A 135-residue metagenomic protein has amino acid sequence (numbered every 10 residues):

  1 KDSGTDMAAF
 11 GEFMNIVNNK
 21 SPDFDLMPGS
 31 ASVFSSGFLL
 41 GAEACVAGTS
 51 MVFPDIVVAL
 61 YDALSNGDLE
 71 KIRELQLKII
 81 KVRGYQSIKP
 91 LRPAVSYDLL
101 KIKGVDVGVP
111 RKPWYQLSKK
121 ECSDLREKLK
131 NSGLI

Functional and structural regions predicted by a protein language model:
K1-I80, Q86-S87: Catalytic alpha/beta core domains of metabolic enzymes, predominantly
F38-E43, I80-Y115: Conserved short secondary-structure transition element at the edge of the structured enzyme core that lines
V105-I135: Flexible C-terminal active-site loop/helix
